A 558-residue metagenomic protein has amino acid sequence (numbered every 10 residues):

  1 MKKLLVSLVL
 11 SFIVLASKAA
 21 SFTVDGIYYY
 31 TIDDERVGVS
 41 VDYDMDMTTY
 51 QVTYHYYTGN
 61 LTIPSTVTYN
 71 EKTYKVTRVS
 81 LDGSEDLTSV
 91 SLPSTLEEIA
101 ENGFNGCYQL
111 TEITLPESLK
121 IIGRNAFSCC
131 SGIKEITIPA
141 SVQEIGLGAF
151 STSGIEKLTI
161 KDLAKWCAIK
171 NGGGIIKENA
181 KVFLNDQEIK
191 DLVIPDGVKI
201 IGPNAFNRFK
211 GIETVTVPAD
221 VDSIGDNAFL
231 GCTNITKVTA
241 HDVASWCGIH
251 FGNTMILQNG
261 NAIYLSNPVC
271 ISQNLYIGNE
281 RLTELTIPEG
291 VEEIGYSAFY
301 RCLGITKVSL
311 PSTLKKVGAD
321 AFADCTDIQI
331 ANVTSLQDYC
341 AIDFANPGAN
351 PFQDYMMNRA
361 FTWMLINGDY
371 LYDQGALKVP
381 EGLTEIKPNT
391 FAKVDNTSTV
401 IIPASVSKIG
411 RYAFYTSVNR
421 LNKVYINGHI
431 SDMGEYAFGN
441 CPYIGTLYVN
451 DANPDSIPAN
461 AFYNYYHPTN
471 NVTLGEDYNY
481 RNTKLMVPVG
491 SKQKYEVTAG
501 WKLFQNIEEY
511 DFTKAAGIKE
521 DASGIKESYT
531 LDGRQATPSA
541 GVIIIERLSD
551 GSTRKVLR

Functional and structural regions predicted by a protein language model:
M1-L4, R558: Positively charged n-region of N-terminal signal peptides that target proteins for export
V6, L10-K18: Hydrophobic h-region of N-terminal signal peptides that target proteins for export in Gram-negative bacteria
S17-S21, G26: Boundary at the C-terminal end of the N-terminal hydrophobic targeting segment
D34, Y54-T77, E85-E98, C107-I121 (+16 more regions): Structural signature of tandem-repeat unit edges
E101-G103, G123-S128, G146-A149, G202-A205 (+6 more regions): Consensus positions within tandem repeat domains that build extended binding/scaffold surfaces
G252-N253, F344-P347, G439, N460-Y466: A structural signal for leucine-rich repeat
V497-K514: A recurrent domain-boundary module in secreted/ectodomain proteins
T513-R558: C-terminal outer-membrane/trafficking sorting elements
